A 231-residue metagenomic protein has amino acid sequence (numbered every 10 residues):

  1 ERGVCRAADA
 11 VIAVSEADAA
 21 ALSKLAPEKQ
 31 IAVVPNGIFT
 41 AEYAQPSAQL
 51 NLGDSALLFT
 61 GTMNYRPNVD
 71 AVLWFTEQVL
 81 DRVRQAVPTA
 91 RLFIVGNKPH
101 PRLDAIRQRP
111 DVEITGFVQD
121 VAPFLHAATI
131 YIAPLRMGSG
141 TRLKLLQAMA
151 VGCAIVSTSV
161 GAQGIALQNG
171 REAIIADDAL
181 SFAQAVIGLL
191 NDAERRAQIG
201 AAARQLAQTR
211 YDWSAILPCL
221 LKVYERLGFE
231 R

Functional and structural regions predicted by a protein language model:
E1-V11: Membrane-proximal helix-turn-helix segments that form the acceptor-binding/catalytic region of lipid-linked
R6, A21-K24, E28, V33-A127: Conserved catalytic-core segment of nucleotide-activated headgroup transferases in glycan assembly
D9, D111, P123-G140, V151-A154: Acidic donor-binding loop of glycosyltransferase active sites
A13-S15, N36, V95, T158: Replace "coordinates the UDP/GDP/TDP-sugar" with "coordinates nucleotide-activated sugar donors
K144-Q147, A154-T158: Short hydrophobic beta-strand element within catalytic cores of glycosyltransferases and related nucleotide-activated
S159-I175: Short acidic/histidine- and often glycine-rich active-site loop of Leloir-type glycosyltransferases that engages
A173-L180, G188-A193: Conserved acidic donor-binding segment of nucleotide-sugar-dependent glycosyltransferases
R195-R210, I216-K222: A short, well-ordered alpha-helix in the C-terminal region of glycosyltransferases
